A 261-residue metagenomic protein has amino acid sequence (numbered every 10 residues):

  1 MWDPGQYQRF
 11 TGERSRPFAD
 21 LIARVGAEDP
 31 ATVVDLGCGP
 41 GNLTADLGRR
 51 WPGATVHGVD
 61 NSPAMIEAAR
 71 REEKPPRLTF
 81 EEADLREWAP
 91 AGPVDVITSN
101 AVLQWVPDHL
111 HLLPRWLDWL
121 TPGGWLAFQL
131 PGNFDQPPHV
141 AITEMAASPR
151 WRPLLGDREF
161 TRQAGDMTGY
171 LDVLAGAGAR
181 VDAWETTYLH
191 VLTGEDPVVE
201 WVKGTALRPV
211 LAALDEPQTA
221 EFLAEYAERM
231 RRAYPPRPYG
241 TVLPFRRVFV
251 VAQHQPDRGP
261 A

Functional and structural regions predicted by a protein language model:
M1-V34, N42-D46, M65-A68, E72 (+1 more regions): Conserved class I S-adenosyl-L-methionine
T32, G124-W125: Short glycine-centered segments of the SAM/dcSAM-binding site in methyltransferase folds
T32-L36, P40-W88: Class I SAM-dependent methyltransferase SAM/SAH-binding core
P40-N42, R162-A261: Conserved Class I S-adenosyl-L-methionine
T98: A conserved beta-strand element that flanks and buttresses the S-adenosyl-L-methionine
A101-V102: Short catalytic micro-motifs in class I SAM-dependent methyltransferases
V106-P107, L120-P122: Helix-to-beta-strand junctions that scaffold the AdoMet/dcAdoMet cofactor pocket in Class I SAM-dependent enzymes
L110, L117, W125-T193, D215: Conserved catalytic/acceptor-binding region of the Class I
